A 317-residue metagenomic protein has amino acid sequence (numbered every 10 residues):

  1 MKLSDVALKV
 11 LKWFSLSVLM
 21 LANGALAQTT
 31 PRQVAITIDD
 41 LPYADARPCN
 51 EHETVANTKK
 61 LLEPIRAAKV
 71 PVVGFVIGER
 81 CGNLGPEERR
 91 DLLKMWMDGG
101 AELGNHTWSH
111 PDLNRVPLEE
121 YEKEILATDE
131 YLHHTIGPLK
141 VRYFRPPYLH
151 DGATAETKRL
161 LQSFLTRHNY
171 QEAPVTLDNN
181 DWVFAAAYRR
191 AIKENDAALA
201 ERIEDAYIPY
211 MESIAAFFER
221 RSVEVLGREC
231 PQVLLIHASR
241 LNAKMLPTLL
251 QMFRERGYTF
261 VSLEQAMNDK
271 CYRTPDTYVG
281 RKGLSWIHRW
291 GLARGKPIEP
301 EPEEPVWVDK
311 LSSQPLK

Functional and structural regions predicted by a protein language model:
K2-F14: Bacterial N-terminal signal peptides that target proteins for export
K12-A22: Bacterial N-terminal signal peptides
G24-T29, V223-G227: Short boundary motifs at domain starts and secondary-structure transition points
Q28-L149, L234, M252: Active-site beta->alpha N-cap acidic-glycine motif
L41-V55, P117-E120, R189-I192, A200 (+3 more regions): Acidic/histidine-rich helix-loop elements that form or flank divalent-metal/phosphate-binding sites at the catalytic
A67-V72, P174, R228, A238-K317: C-terminal domain-boundary segment and adjacent tail
G82-E88, W108-T259, Q265: Catalytic domains of cell-wall/extracellular-matrix polysaccharide-remodeling enzymes, centered on de-N-acetylation
M97-N105, Y131-I136, A197-A216, L284-E304 (+1 more regions): Short, basic, helix/turn surface patches
